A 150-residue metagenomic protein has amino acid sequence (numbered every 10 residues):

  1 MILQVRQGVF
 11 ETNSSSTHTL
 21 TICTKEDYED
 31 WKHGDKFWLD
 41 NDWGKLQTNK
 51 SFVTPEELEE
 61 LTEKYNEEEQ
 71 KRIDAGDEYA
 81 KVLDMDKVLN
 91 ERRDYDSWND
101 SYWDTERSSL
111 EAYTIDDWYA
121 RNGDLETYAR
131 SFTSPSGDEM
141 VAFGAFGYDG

Functional and structural regions predicted by a protein language model:
M1-E26, G147-D149: Short, extreme N-terminal segment that most often corresponds to the first beta-strand
L3, T24, W31, K36 (+2 more regions): Intrinsically disordered, low-complexity regions enriched in Ser/Pro/Gly/Gln/His and often acidic
Q4-Q7, Q47, Q70: Residue-identity detector for glutamine
F10, S16, K36, L46 (+4 more regions): Compositionally biased, intrinsically disordered low-complexity regions
Y28-F52: Charged, amphipathic alpha-helical linkers/stalks
K50-A145: Low-complexity intrinsically disordered segments
